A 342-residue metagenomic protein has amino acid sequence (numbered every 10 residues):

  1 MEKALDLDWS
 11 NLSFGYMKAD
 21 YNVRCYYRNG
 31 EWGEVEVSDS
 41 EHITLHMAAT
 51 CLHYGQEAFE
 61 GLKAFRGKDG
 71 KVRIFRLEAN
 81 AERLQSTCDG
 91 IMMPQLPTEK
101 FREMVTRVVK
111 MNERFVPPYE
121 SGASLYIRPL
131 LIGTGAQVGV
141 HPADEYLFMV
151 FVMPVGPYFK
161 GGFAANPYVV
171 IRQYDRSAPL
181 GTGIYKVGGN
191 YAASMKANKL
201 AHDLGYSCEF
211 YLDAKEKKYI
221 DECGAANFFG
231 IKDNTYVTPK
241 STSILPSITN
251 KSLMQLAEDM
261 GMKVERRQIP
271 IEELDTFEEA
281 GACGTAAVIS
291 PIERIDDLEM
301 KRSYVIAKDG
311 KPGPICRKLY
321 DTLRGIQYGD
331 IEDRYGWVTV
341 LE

Functional and structural regions predicted by a protein language model:
M1-V108, L130, Q137-E342: Helix-start/capping segments and mature chain N-termini
T98-K100, V108-G122: Charged, gly/pro-rich active-site loop segments
P118-R128, I132: Extended, Lys/Arg-enriched charged tracts that mediate electrostatic binding to polyanionic substrates
